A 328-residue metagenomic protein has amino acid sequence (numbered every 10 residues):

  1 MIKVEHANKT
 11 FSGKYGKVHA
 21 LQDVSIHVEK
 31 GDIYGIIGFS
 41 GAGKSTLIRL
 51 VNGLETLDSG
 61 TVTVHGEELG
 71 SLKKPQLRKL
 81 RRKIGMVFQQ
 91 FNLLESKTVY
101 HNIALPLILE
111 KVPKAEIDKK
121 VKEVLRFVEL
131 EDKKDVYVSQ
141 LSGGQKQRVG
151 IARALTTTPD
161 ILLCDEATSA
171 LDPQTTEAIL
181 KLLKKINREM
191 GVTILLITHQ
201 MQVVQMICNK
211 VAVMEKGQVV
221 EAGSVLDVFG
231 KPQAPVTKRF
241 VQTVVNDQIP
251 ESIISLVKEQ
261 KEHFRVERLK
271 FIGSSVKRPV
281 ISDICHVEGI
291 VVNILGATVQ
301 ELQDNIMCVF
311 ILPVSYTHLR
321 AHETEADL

Functional and structural regions predicted by a protein language model:
M1, T10-D23, K73-Q76: A short, flexible loop at the N-terminus of ABC-type nucleotide-binding domains that lies
N52: Helix-to-loop junction immediately C-terminal to a conserved catalytic motif
E67-E68, A104, I108, A115-D132: Conserved ABC ATPase "signature" region
K97-A104: Short coil-to-helix segment of the ABC ATPase nucleotide-binding domain corresponding to the Q-loop/switch region
V136-S139, T157, C164: Conserved signature/switch motifs of ABC ATPase nucleotide-binding domains
T168, T317-T324: Conserved small/polar residues in nucleotide/adenosyl-binding loops
V204-M206: A short, surface-exposed alpha-helical micro-motif characterized by mixed small hydrophobic and charged/polar residues
